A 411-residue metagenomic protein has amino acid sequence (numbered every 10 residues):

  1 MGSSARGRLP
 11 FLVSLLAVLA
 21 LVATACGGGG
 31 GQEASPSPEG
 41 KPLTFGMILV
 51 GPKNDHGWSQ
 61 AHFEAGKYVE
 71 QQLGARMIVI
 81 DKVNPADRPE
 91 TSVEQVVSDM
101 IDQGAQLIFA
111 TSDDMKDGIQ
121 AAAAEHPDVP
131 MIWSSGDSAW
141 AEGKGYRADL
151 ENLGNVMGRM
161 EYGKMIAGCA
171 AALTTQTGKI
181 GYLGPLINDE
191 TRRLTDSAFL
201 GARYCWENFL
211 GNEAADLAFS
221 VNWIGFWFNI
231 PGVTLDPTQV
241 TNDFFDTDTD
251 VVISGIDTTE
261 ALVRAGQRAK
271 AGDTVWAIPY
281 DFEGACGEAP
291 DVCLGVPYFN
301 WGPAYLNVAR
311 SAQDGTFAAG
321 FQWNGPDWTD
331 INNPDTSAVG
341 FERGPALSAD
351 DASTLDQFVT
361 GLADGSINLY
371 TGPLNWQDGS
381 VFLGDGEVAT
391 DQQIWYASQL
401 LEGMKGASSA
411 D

Functional and structural regions predicted by a protein language model:
M1-V13: Bacterial N-terminal signal peptides that target proteins for export
V13-L19: Sec-dependent N-terminal signal peptides
A20-A25: C-terminal motif of bacterial Sec signal peptides marking the signal peptidase cleavage site
G27-G30: Bacterial signal peptide processing site
A34-D411: A residue-level marker of the well-folded mature domains of exported/periplasmic proteins
